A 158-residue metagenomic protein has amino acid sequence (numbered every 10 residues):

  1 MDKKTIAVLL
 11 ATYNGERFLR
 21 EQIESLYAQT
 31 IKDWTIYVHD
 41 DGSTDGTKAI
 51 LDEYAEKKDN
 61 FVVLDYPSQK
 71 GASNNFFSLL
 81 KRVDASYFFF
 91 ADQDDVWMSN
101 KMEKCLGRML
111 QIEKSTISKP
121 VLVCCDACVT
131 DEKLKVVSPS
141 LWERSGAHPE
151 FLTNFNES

Functional and structural regions predicted by a protein language model:
M1-S158: Nucleotide-sugar donor-binding/catalytic module of glycosyltransferases that assemble extracellular/cell-envelope
